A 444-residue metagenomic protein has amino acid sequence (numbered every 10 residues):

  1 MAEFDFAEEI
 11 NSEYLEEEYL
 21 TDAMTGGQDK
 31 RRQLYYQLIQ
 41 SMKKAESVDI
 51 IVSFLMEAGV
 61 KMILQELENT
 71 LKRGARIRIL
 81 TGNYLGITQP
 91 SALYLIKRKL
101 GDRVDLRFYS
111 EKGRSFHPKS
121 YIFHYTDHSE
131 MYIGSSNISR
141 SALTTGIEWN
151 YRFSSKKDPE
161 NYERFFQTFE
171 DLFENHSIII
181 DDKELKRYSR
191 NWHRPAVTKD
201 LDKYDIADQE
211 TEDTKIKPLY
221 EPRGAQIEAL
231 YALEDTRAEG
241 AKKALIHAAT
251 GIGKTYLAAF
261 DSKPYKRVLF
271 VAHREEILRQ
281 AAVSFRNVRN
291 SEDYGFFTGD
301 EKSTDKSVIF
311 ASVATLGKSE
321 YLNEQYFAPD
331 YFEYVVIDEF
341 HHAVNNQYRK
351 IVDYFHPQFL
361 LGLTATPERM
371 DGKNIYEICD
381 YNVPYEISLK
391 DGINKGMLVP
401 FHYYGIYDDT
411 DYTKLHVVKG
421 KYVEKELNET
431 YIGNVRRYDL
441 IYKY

Functional and structural regions predicted by a protein language model:
M1-R223, I227: PLD/PLD-like phosphodiesterase catalytic module centered on the HKD motif
Q226-A238: Pre-Walker A adenine-sensing motif
A238-D261: Walker A/P-loop
V268, E276-E301: Conserved helix-turn-beta segment of the N-terminal RecA-like "Helicase ATP-binding" lobe in SF1/SF2 helicases
G299-Y331, N345-K350: Conserved helix/coil segment N-terminal to the catalytic DExD/H
D338-E339: Walker B catalytic acidic pair
H342-Y403: Post-DEXD/H (motif II) to motif III coupling segment of the RecA-like Helicase ATP-binding lobe
V383-Y444: Conserved interdomain linker/interface between the two RecA-like ATPase lobes of SF2 helicase motors
